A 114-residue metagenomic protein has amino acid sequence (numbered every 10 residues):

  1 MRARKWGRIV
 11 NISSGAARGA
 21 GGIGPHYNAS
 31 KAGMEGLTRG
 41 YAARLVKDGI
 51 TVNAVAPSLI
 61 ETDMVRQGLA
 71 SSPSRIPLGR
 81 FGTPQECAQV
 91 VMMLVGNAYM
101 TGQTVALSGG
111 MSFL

Functional and structural regions predicted by a protein language model:
V10, V52-V55, V65, G102 (+1 more regions): Hydrophobic structural elements of the Rossmann-like NAD(P)H-binding subdomain that define the short-chain
S14: Residue(s) in the substrate-gating loop at a strand-loop-helix junction that position the organic substrate next
A17-G19, F113: Conserved catalytic-site region of short-chain dehydrogenase/reductase
R18, E35, V52, A56-R66: Short, flexible catalytic-loop segment of classical short-chain dehydrogenase/reductase
S30, T38: Active-site helix of classical SDR
A43-K47: Alpha-helical segment proximal to the catalytic Tyr-Lys
Q67-E86: Catalytic Tyr-x(3-8)-Lys segment
P84-L107, S112: C-terminal substrate-recognition "lid" of short-chain dehydrogenase/reductases
